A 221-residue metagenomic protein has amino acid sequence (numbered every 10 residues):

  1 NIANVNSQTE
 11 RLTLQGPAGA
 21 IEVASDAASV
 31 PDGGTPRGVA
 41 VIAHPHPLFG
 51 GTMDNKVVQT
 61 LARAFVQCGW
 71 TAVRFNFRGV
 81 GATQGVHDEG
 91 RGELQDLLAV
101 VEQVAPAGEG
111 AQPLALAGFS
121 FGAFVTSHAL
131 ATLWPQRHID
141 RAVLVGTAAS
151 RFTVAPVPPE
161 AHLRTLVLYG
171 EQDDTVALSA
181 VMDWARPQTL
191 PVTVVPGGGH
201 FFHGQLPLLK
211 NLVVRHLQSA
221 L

Functional and structural regions predicted by a protein language model:
L14, A20-G108: Serine-hydrolase catalytic machinery in alpha/beta-hydrolase-like enzymes
R78, T193-G199: Short glycine-rich catalytic loops that host catalytic nucleophiles or stabilize transition states across multiple
G85, G198-K210: Catalytic histidine-centered segment of alpha/beta-hydrolase-like enzymes
Q95-L163: Primarily recognizes the serine-hydrolase "nucleophile elbow" in alpha/beta-hydrolase and SGNH/GDSL folds
S150-R151, E171-V176, H200-F201: Acidic catalytic loop of the alpha/beta-hydrolase fold
A161-Y169, D173: Short beta-strand/loop motif that positions the catalytic acidic residue of the alpha/beta-hydrolase fold
E171-L190: Conserved loop-alpha-helix segment in the C-terminal half of the alpha/beta-hydrolase fold that carries the catalytic
L206-L221: Catalytic active-site module of serine/aspartate enzymes centered on a nucleophile-bearing elbow/loop
